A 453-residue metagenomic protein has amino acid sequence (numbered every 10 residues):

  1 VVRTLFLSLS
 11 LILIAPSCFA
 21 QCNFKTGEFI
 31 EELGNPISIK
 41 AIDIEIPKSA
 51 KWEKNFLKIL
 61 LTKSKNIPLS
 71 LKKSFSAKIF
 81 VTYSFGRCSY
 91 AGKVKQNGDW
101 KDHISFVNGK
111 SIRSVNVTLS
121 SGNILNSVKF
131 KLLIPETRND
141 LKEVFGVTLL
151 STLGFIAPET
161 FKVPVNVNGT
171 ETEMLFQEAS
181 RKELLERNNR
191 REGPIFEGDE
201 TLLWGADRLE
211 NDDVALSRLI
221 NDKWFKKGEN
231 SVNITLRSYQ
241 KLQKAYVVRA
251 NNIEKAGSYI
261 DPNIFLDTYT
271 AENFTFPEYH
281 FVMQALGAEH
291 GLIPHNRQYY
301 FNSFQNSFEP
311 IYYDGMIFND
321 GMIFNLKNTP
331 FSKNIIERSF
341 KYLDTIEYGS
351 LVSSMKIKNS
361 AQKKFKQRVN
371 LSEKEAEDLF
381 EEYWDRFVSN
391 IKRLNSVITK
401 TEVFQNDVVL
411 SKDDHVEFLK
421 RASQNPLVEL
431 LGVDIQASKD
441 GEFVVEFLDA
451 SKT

Functional and structural regions predicted by a protein language model:
V1-T4: Positively charged n-region of N-terminal signal peptides that target proteins for export
I14-S17: N-terminal signal peptide c-region/cleavage motif recognized by signal peptidases
Q21-L141, D414-T453: Conserved NTP-binding catalytic cores of kinases and kinase-like/nucleotidyltransferase enzymes across multiple kinase
N55-L57, H103-V107, E186-R190, L292-Q298 (+2 more regions): Short, solvent-exposed loop/turn and secondary-structure capping segments
T82-I220, A285-A288, F304: Conserved ATP-binding subdomain of kinase catalytic cores across diverse folds
V117, Y269-M316: Active-site acidic catalytic loop and adjacent metal/ATP-binding pocket of ATP-dependent phosphoryl transfer enzymes
R181-A285: ATP-dependent phospho-/nucleotidyl transfer catalytic cores
L236, Q243, G287-A288, Y300-L448: C-terminal catalytic region of ATP-dependent kinase domains
